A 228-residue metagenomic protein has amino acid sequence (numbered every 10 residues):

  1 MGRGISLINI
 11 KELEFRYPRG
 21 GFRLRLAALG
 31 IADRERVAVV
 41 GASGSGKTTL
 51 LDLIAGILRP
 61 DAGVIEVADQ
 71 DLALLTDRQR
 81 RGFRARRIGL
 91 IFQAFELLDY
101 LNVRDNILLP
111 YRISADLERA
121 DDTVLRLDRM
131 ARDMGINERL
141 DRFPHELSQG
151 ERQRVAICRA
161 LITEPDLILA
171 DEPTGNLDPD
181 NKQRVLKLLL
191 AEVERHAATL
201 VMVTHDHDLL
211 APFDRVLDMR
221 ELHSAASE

Functional and structural regions predicted by a protein language model:
M1-E14, S224-E228: ABC-family P-loop ATPase nucleotide-binding domain
I8, L13-P212, V216-M219: ABC family nucleotide-binding domain
